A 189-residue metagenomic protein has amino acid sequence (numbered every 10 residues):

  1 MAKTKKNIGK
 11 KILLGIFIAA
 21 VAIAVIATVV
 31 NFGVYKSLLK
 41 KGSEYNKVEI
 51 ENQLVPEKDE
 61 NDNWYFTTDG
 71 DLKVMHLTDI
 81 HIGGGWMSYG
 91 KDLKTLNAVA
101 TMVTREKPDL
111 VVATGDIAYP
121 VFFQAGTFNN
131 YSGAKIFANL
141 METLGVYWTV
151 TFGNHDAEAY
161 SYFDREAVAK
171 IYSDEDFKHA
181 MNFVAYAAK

Functional and structural regions predicted by a protein language model:
A2-A22: N-terminal Sec-pathway targeting helices
K3-K6, N129, Y160: Intrinsic low-complexity, intrinsically disordered segments enriched in polar/basic residues
A20-G33: Hydrophobic alpha-helical membrane-insertion segments, chiefly the h-region of N-terminal signal peptides
N31-Y131, I136: N-terminal active-site segment of His-dependent metallophosphoesterases
K41-I50, V55-D62, S132-K189: Extended active-site neighborhood of metal-dependent phosphoesterases/phosphodiesterases
